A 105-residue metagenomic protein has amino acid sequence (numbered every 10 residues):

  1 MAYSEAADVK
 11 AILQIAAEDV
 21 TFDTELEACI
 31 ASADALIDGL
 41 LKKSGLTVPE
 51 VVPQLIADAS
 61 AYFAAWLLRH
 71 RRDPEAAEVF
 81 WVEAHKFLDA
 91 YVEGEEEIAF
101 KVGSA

Functional and structural regions predicted by a protein language model:
M1-I56, E93-A105: Conserved short "hinge" loops at termini or chain/domain junctions
L55-I56, A61-A105: Short loop/turn elements at secondary-structure junctions
